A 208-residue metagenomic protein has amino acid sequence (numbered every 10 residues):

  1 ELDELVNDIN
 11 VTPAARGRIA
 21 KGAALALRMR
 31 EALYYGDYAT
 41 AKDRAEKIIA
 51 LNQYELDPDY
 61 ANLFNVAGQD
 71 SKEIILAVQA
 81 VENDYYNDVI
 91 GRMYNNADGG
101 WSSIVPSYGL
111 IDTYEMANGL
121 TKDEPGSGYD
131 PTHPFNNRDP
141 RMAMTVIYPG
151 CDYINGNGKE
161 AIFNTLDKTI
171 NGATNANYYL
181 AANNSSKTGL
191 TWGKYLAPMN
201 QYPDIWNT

Functional and structural regions predicted by a protein language model:
E1, K47, T113, T145-Y148: Generic, well-ordered alpha-helical scaffold segments in large soluble proteins
E1-G109, T132, N136, L190 (+1 more regions): Structured, solvent-exposed acidic/aromatic patches
Y94-T113, F163-Y179: Short, cationic low-complexity segments
G119-T121: Glycine/tryptophan-enriched, flexible segments
E124-P125: Trafficking entry modules
Y129-T208: Flexible, polar/acidic helix-loop-strand segments at domain edges
